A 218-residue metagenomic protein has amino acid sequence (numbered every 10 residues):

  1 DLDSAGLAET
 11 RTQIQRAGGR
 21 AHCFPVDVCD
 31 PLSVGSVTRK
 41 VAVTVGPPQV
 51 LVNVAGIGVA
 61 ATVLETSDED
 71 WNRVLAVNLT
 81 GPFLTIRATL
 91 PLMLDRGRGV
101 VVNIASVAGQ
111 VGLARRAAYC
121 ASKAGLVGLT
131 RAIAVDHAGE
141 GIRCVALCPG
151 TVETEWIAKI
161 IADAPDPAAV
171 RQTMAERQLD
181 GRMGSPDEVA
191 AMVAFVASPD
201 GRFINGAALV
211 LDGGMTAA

Functional and structural regions predicted by a protein language model:
S4-A5, F24-V37, D68, D187-E188: The beta1-alpha1 cofactor-binding region of Rossmann-like NAD(H)/NADP(H)-dependent oxidoreductases
P47, A138, R143, I204-G206: Short, small/polar-rich loop/turn modules that mediate ligand/substrate recognition or access, typified
T62-V63, D70-L75, M174: Substrate-binding pocket helix/loop in short-chain dehydrogenase/reductase
F83-I86, R98, R182-L211, T216: C-terminal substrate-recognition "lid" of short-chain dehydrogenase/reductases
I86, S122, T130: Active-site helix of classical SDR
P91, V135-G139, R202: Alpha-helical segment proximal to the catalytic Tyr-Lys
S106: Residue(s) in the substrate-gating loop at a strand-loop-helix junction that position the organic substrate next
